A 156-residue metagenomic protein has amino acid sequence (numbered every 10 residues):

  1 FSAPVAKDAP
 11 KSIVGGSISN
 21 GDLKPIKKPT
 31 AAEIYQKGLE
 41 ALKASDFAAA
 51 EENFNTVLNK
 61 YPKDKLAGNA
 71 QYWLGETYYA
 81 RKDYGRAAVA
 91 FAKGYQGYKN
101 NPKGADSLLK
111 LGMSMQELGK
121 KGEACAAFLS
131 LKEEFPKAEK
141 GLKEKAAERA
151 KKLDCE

Functional and structural regions predicted by a protein language model:
F1-K37, A41: Acidic, proline-/serine-/threonine-rich low-complexity intrinsically disordered segments
K60-L66, G97-K103, E133-E144: Short solvent-exposed coil/turn linkers within tandem alpha-helical repeat scaffolds
